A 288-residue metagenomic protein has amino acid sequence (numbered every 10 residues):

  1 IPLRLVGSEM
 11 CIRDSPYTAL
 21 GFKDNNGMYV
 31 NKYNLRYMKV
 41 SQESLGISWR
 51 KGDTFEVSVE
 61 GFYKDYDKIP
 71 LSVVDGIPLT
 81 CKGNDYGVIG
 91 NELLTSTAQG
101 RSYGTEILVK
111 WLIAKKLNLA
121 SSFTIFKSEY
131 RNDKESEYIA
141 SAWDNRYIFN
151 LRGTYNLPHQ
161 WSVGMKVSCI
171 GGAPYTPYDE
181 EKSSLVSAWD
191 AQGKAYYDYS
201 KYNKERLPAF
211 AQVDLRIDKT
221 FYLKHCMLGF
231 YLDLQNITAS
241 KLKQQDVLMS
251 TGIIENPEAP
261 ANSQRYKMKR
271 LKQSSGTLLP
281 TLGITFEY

Functional and structural regions predicted by a protein language model:
I1-G7, C11-I12: Single conserved hydrophobic/aromatic residue that forms the stacking wall/gate of nucleotide- or nucleobase-binding
R13-Y66, N84-E106, K110-L112, N203-F210 (+1 more regions): Outer-membrane beta-barrel signature, preferentially recognizing the C-terminal barrel domain of Gram-negative
S15-D24, G61, P70-G76, G83 (+4 more regions): Outer-membrane beta-barrel translocator domains and adjoining extracellular loop/strand segments of Gram-negative
A19-Y29, C81-G90, F126-K134, D190-Y199 (+1 more regions): Flexible, solvent-exposed coil segments and beta strand-coil junctions, predominantly the extracellular/periplasmic
L35, L45-W49, T105-W111, S121 (+5 more regions): Residues on the lipid-exposed face of transmembrane beta-strands in outer-membrane beta-barrel proteins
D53-V57, K116-L119, H159-V163, K224-L228: Repeated loop/turn-to-beta-strand initiation elements of outer-membrane beta-barrel proteins
Y63-D65, N84-P177: Gram-negative outer-membrane beta-barrel transporters
D67, L119, C169-G193, P208-Q212 (+1 more regions): C-terminal beta-signal and adjacent terminal beta-strands/loops of Gram-negative outer-membrane beta-barrel proteins
